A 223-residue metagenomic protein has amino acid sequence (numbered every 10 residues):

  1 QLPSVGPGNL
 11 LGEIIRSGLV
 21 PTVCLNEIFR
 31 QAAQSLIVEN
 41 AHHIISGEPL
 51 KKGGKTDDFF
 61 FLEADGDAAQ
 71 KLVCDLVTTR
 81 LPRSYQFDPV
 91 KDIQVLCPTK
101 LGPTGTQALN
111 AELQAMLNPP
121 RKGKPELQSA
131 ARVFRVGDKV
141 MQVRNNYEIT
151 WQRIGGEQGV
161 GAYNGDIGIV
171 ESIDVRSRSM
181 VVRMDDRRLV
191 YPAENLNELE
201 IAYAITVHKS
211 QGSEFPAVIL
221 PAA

Functional and structural regions predicted by a protein language model:
Q1-V160: Conserved helicase motor core of P-loop NTPases
A111-A223: Conserved nucleotide-binding/hydrolysis modules and their immediate coupling elements across P-loop/ASCE NTPase motors
